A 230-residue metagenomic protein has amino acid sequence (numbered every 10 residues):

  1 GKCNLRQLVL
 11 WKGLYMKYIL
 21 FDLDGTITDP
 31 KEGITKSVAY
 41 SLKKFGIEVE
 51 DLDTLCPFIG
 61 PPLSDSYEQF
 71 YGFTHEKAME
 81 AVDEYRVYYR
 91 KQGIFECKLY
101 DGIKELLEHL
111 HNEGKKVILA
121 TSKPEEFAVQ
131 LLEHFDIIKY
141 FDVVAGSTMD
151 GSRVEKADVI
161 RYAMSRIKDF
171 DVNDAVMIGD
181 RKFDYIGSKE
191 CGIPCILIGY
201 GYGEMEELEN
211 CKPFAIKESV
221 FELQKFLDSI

Functional and structural regions predicted by a protein language model:
G1-Y15: Short, Lys/Arg-enriched N-terminal segments with co-localized hydrophobic residues within the first ~10-30 amino acids
K12-P57, Y71: Active-site neighborhood of HAD-like aspartate-dependent phosphohydrolases
V38, I103-L132: Substrate-recognition element of Asp-dependent hydrolases with the DxDx(T/V) motif
S41-L42, P62-H75, L131, A163-R166: Helix-loop "lid/cap" segments that line or gate small-molecule binding pockets
E68-E105, E113: Metal-dependent phosphoesterase signature
I138-R153: A short, structured active-site edge motif that brings together acidic residues
K156-Y185: Conserved Lys-Pro-Asp/Glu-containing loop-to-beta segment of HAD-superfamily phosphomonoesterases, centered on
M177-A215: Acidic, Mg2+-coordinating phosphoryl-transfer loop and its flanking beta/alpha structural elements, shared across
